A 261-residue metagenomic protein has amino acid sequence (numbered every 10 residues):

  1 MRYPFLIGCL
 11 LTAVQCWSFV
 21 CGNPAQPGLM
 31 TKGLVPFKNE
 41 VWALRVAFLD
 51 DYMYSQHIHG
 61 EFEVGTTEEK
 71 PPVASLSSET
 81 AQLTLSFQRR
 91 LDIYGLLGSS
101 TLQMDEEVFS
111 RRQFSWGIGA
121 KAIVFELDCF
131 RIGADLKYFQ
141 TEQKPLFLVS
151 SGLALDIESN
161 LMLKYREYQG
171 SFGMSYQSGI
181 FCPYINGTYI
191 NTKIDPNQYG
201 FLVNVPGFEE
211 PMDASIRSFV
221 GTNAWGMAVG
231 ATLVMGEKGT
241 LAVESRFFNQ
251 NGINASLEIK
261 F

Functional and structural regions predicted by a protein language model:
C16-H57: Outer-membrane beta-barrel biogenesis signature
E40-W42, S75-A81, S110-I118, Q140-E142 (+3 more regions): Residues that define the transmembrane beta-barrel architecture of outer-membrane proteins
V46-D50, I93-G95, A120, I132-L136 (+4 more regions): Membrane-embedded beta-strand positions of outer-membrane beta-barrel proteins
D50-Q56, L97-Q103, V124, L136-K144 (+4 more regions): Transmembrane beta-strands of outer-membrane beta-barrel pores
D51-S78, V108-S110: Surface-exposed strand-loop-strand hairpins of Gram-negative outer-membrane beta-barrel proteins
E61, F139-G239: Outer-membrane beta-barrel transmembrane domain signature
A81-R89, I118-A122, G170-Y176, G187 (+3 more regions): Residues on the lipid-exposed face of transmembrane beta-strands in outer-membrane beta-barrel proteins
R90-I93, L127-I132, I180-P183, E237-V243 (+1 more regions): Repeated loop/turn-to-beta-strand initiation elements of outer-membrane beta-barrel proteins
